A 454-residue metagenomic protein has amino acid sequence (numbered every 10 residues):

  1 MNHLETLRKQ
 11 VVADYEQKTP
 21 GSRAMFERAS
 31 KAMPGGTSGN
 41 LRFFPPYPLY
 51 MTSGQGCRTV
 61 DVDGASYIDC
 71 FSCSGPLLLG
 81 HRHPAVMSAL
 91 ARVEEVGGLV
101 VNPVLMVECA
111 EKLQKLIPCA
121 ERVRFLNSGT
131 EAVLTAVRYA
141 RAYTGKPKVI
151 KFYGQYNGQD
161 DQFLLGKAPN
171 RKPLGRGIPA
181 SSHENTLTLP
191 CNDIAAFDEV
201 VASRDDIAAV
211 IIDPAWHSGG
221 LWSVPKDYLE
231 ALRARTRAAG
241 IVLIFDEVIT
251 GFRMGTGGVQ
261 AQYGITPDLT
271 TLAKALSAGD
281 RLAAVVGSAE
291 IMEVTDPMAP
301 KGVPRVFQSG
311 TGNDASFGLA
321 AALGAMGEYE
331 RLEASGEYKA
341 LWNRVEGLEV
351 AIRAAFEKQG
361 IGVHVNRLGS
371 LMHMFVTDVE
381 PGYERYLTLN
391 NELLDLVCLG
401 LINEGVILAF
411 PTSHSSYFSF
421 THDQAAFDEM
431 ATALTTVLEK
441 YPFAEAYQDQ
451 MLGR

Functional and structural regions predicted by a protein language model:
M1-R454: Conserved N-terminal phosphate-binding loop of PLP-dependent enzymes in the Aspartate aminotransferase
